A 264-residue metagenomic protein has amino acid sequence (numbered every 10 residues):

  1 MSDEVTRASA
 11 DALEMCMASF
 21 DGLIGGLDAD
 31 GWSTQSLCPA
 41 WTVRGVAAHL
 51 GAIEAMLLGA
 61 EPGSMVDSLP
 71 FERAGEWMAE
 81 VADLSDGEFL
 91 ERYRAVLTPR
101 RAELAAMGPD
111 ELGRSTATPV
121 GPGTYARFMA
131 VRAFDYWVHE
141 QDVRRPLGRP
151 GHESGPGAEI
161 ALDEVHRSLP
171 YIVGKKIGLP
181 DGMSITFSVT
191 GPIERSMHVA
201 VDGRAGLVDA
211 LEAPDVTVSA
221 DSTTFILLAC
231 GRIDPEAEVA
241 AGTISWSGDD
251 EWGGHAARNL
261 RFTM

Functional and structural regions predicted by a protein language model:
M1-A48, L58: An N-terminal domain-cap segment
M1-A8, I53-M107, E111-S115, P156: Short, helix-capping/interhelical loops that line the mouth of catalytic, cofactor-, or ligand-binding pockets
L13-F20, V43-L58, A79-L104, M129-V143: Alpha-helical transition-metal enzyme core signature, strongest for iron centers
G31-E72, P119-G174: Short, contiguous alpha-helical
P70-V81, G157-Y171, S245-L260: Short, mixed-charge aromatic SLiMs
E159-V201: A glycine-rich beta-turn/hairpin centered on an aromatic-Pro dipeptide
V189-T217, D221: Acidic/His-leaning functional-site neighborhoods
L211-M264: C-terminal interaction segments
